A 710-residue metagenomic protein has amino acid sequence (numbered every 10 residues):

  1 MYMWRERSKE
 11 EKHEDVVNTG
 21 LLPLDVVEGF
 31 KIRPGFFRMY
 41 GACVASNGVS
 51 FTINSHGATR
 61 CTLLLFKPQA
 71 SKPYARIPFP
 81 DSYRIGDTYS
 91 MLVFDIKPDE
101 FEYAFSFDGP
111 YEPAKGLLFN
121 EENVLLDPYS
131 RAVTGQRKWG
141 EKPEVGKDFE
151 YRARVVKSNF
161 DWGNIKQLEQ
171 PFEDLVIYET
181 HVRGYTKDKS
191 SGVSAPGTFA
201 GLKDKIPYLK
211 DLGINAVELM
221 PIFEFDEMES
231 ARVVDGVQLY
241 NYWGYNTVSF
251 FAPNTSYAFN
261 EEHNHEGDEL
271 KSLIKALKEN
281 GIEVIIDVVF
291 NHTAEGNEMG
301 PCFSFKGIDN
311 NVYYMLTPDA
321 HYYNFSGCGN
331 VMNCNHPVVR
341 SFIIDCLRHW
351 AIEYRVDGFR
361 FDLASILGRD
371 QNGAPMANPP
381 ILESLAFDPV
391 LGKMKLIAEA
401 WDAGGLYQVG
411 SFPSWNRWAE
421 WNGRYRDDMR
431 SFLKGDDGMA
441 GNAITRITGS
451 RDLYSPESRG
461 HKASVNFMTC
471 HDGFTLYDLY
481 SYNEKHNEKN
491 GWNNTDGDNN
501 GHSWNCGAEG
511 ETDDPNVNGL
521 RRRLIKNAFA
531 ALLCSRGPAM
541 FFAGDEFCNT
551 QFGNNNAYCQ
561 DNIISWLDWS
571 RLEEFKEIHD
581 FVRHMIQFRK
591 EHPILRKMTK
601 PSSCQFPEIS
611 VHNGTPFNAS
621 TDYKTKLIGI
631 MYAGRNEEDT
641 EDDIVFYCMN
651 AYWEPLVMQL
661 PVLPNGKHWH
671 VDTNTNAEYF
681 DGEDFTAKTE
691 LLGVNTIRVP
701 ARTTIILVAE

Functional and structural regions predicted by a protein language model:
Y2-Y178, R183, D204, L209 (+5 more regions): Carbohydrate-interacting/catalytic domains
T59, N215-V217, D357, P538-A539: Short acidic/polar active-site loop segments enriched in Thr and Asp
E100, E112-G116, T186-D188, F225-E229 (+6 more regions): Short catalytic/ligand-binding loop motif for oxyanion handling, primarily in non-cytosolic enzymes, centered on
Y103, F107-N164, E227-T247, A252 (+3 more regions): Core domains of carbohydrate- and sulfate-ester-processing enzymes
S130-T134, R355, G368-N372, A377-A543 (+6 more regions): Conserved alpha/beta catalytic core and glycan-binding cleft of carbohydrate-active enzymes
V176-Y178, V217, V284-I286, F359 (+2 more regions): Hydrophobic faces of well-ordered beta-strands that scaffold small-molecule active sites in alpha/beta enzyme cores
H181-V356, L363-V390, L406, L453: Substrate-binding/active-site clefts of carbohydrate-active enzymes
G201-D204, V217-E218, H265-S272, V284 (+12 more regions): Generic recognition of stable, solvent-exposed alpha-helical segments in well-folded globular domains
